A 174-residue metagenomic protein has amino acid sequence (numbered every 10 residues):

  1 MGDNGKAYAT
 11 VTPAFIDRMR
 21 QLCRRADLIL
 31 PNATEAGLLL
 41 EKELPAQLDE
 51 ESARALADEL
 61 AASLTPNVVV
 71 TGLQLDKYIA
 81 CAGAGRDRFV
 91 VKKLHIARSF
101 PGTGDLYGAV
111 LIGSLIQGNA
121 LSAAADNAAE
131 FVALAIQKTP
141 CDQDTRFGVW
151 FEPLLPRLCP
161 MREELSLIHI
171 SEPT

Functional and structural regions predicted by a protein language model:
M1-G2: A short, structured active-site edge motif that brings together acidic residues
A7-R88: Conserved phosphate/ATP/ADP-binding segment of small-molecule kinases
E35, G72-D76, L94-A97, A128-V132: Glycine-rich beta-alpha junction loops
S52-A61, A120-I136: Short, well-structured alpha-helical segments that form the helix of a local strand-helix-strand
R86-I96: Glycine/charged-rich beta-loop-alpha catalytic/anionic-binding loops adjacent to active sites
A97-L121, A125: Short, small-residue alpha-helix embedded
A124-E164: C-terminal alpha-helical cap/extension of soluble enzyme domains
L165-T174: Residue-level detector of conserved catalytic or cofactor/ligand-binding positions in enzyme active sites
